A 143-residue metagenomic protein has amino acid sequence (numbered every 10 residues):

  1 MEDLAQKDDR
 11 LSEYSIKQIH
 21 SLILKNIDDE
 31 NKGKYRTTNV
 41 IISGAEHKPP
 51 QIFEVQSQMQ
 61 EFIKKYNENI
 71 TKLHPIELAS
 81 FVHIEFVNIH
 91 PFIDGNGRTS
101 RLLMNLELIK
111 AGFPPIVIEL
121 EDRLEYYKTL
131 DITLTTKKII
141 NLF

Functional and structural regions predicted by a protein language model:
M1-F143: FIC/Doc superfamily catalytic core
